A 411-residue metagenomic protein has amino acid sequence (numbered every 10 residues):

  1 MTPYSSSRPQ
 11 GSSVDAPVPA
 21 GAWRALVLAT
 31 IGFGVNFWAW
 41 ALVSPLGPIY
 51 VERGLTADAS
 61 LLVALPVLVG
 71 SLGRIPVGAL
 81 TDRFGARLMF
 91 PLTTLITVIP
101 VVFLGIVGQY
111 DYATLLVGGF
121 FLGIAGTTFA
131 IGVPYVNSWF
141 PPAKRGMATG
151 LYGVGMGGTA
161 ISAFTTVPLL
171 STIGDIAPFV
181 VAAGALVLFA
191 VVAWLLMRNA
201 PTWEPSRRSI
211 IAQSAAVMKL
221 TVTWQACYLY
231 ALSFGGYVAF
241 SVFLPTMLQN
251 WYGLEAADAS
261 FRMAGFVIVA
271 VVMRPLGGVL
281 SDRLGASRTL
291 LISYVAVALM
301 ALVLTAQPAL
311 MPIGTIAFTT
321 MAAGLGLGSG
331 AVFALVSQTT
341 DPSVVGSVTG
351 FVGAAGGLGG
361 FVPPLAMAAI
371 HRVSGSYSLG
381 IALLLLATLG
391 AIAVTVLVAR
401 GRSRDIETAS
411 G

Functional and structural regions predicted by a protein language model:
R8-P19, A200-C227: Juxtamembrane intracellular "pre-TM" segments in multi-pass secondary transporters
V43-P45, V222-P275: Extracytoplasmic gate region of multi-pass secondary transporters
A64-G78, A264-L276: Central cavity-lining transmembrane alpha-helices of secondary-active solute carriers, predominantly the Major
L95-Q109, A296-A309: C-terminal ends and interior cores of transmembrane alpha-helices in multi-pass membrane transporters/permeases
G118-G155: Cytoplasmic helix-loop-helix junction between adjacent transmembrane helices in 12-TM secondary transporters
L151-M197: Helix-loop-helix hairpin linking two adjacent transmembrane segments in secondary transporters
G285-L335: C-terminal transmembrane helical hairpin of 12-TM major facilitator-type secondary transporters
T339-S374: A late C-terminal transmembrane helix in Major Facilitator Superfamily
